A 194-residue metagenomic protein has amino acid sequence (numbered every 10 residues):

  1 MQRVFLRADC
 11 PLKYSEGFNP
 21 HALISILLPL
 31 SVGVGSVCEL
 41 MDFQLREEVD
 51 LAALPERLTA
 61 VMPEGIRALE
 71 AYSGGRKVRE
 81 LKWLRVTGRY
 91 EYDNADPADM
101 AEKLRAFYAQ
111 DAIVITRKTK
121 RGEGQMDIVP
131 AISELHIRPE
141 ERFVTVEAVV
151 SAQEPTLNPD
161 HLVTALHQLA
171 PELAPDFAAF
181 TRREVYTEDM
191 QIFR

Functional and structural regions predicted by a protein language model:
P11-N19, A68-S73, I113-R121, D176-A178: A short, aromatic/hydrophobic, helix- or strand-capping loop or linear motif that either lines the entrance/gate
L12-F43, G75-K77: Short, charge-patterned binding micro-sites
V37-T87: Ordered, amphipathic secondary-structure segments that act as subunit-interaction surfaces in large macromolecular
F43-V49, G88-N94, A148-A152: Short beta-strand-to-loop capping motifs
L51-M62, A98-Y108, L162-V163: Short amphipathic alpha-helices in soluble, non-transmembrane regions that often serve as interface/regulatory elements
T87-K120, G124: A contiguous pocket-lining binding segment that forms or flanks enzyme active sites
A109-R194: Core RNA-modification/binding signature centered on pseudouridine synthases
